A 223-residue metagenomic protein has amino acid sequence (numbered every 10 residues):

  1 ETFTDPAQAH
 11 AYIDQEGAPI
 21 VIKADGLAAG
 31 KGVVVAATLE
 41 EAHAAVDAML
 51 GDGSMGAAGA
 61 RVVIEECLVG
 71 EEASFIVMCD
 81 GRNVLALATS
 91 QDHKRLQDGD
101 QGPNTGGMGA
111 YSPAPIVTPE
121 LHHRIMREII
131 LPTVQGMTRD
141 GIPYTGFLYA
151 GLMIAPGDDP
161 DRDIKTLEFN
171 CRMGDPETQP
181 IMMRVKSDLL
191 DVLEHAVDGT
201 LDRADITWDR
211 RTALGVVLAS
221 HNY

Functional and structural regions predicted by a protein language model:
E1-G32: A conserved helix-loop-beta module that forms one wall/lid of the active-site cleft in ATP-utilizing catalytic domains
Q15, A48-G51, H195: Residues within well-ordered alpha-helical secondary structure of globular protein domains
G17, R162, A213: Conserved catalytic motifs of the protein kinase core domain
P19-I22, A60-V63, D202-A204: A short linear hydrophobic-aromatic micro-motif
D25, G32-M182: Internal nucleotide-binding/catalytic subdomain
F169-P176, K186-S187, A196, V217-H221: Histidine- and/or cysteine-centered catalytic micro-motif in compact active-site loops
L190: Residue-level recognition of phosphate/Mg2+-coordinating polar/acidic sites in nucleotide-handling active sites
L193-Y223: A glycine-rich beta-turn/hairpin centered on an aromatic-Pro dipeptide
